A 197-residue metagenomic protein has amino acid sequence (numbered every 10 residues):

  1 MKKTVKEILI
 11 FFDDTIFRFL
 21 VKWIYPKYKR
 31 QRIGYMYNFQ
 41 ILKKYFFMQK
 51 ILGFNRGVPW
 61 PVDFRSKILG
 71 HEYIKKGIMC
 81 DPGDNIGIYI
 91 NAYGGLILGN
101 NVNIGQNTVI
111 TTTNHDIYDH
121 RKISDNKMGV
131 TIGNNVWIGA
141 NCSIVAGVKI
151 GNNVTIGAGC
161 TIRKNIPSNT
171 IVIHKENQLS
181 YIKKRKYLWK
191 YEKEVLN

Functional and structural regions predicted by a protein language model:
M1-T112, I117, N134, N152 (+2 more regions): Domain-scale signature associated with acetyltransferase and cell-envelope carbohydrate enzymes
H120-D125: Regulatory activation segment
N126-V130: Lumenal/extracellular "mature" regions of secretory-pathway glycan-modifying transferases
N134-N135, A140: A structural-propensity feature for long, helix-poor, extended segments
W137, T155, I171-H174: Short-chain dehydrogenase/reductase
N141-K164: Beta-rich strand-turn-strand
